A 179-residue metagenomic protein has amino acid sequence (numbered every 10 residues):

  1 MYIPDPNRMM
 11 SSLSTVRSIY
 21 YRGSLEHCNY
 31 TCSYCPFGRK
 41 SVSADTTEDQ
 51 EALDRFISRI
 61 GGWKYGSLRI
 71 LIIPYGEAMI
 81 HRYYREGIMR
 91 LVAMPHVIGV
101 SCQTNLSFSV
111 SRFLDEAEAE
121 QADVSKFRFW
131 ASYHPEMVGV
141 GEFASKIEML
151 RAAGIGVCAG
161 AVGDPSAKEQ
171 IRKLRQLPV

Functional and structural regions predicted by a protein language model:
Y2-A52: Canonical Radical SAM [4Fe-4S] cluster-binding loop centered on the CxxxCxxC motif and its immediate flanking residues
I19, R39-Q50, Y65-H81, L91-S111 (+2 more regions): Core AdoMet radical
Q50-G62: Short microdomains enriched in Cys/His and/or Lys/Arg
I60, V110-Q121, R175-Q176: Short amphipathic alpha-helices and their capping/turn segments at secondary-structure boundaries
E86-R90: N-terminal active-site wall of soluble small-molecule enzyme domains
V92, R151, R175-P178: Anion (oxyanion) recognition and catalysis
K146-A152: CE4/NodB-like, metal-dependent polysaccharide N-deacetylase domain that modifies extracellular/periplasmic N-acetylated
S166-P178: Catalytic cores of alpha/beta
